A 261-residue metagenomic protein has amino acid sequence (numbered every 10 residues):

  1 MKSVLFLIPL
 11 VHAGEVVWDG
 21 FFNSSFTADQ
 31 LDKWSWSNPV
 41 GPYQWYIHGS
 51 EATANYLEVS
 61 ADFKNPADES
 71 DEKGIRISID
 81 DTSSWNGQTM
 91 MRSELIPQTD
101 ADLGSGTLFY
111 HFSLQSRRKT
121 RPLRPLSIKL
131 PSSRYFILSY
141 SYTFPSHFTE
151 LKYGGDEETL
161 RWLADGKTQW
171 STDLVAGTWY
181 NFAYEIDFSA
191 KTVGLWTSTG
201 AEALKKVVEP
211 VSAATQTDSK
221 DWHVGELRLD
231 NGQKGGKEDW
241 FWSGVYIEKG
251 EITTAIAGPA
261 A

Functional and structural regions predicted by a protein language model:
M1-A13: Cleavable N-terminal signal peptides of Sec/SRP-targeted secreted and luminal proteins
A13-T172, S189, V207-A261: Low-complexity, Ser/Thr/Pro/Gly-rich disordered linker/stalk regions
V175-G194, T199-G200: Localized edge beta-strand/strand-to-loop motifs within extracellular or lumenal beta-rich domains
A203-K205: Beta-strand initiation motifs
